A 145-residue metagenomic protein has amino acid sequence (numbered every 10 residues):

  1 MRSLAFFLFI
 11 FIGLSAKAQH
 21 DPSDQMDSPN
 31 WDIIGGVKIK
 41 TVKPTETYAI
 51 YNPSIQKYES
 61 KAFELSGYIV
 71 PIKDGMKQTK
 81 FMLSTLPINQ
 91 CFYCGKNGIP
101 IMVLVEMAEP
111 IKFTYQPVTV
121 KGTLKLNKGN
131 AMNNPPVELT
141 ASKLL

Functional and structural regions predicted by a protein language model:
M1-L4: Positively charged n-region of N-terminal signal peptides that target proteins for export
F6-F7, T47: Catalytic strand-loop segment that frames the active site of acyl-thioester-processing enzymes
F9-K17: Hydrophobic h-region of N-terminal signal peptides that target proteins for export in Gram-negative bacteria
A18-L145: OB-fold and OB-like single-stranded nucleic-acid-recognition modules and their adjacent interaction interfaces
